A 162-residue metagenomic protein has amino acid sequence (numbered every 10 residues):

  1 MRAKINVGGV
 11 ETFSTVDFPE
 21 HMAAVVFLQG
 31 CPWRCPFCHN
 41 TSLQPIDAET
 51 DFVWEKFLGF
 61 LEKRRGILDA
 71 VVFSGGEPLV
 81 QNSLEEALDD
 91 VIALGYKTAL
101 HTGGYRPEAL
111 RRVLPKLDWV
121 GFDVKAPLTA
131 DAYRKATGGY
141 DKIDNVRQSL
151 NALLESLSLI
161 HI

Functional and structural regions predicted by a protein language model:
I5-G8, M22, N40-K116: Conserved Radical SAM active-site core
N6-F37: N-terminal pre-triad scaffold of radical SAM enzymes
Q44-I46, L128-A136: A short acidic, helix-capping loop that chelates divalent metal ions and anchors anionic groups
L117-L128: Non-cysteine beta-strand/loop elements that form the S-adenosyl-L-methionine
A136-L154: Glycine-rich S-adenosyl-L-methionine
I160-I162: Conserved small/polar residues in nucleotide/adenosyl-binding loops
